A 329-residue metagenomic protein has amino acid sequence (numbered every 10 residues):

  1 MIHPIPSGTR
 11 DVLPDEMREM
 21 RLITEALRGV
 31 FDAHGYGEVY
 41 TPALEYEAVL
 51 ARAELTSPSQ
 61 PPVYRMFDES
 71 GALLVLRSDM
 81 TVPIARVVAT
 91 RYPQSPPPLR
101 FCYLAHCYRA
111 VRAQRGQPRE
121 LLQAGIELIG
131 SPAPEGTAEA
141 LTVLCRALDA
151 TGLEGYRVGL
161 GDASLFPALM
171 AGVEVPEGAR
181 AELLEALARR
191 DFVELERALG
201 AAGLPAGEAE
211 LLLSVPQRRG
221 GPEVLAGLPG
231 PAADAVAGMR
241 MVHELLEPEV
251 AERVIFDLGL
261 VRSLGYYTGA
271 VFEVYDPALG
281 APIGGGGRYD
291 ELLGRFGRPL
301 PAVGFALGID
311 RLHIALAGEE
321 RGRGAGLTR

Functional and structural regions predicted by a protein language model:
M1-V82, A138: TRNA-binding/sensing appendages of the translation machinery
E16-H34, E45-Y46, T81-E154, E194-R329: Positively charged, Gly/Ser-enriched RNA/tRNA-binding surfaces
V39, G159, I255-D257: General small-molecule cofactor/ligand-binding pocket signal
T41-Q60, G161-A171, L260-T268: Beta-rich nucleic-acid/ligand-interaction surfaces
P61-D68, E174-R197: Acidic, His- and aromatic-enriched active-site or binding-groove loops in soluble protein domains that engage sugars
L73, R157-V158, G304: A residue-level structural signature of the nucleotidyltransferase/glycosyltransferase Rossmann-like core
V143-A150, S164-E174: Hydrophobic mid-domain F-helix/FG-region of cytochrome P450s
D162, R190-D191, G220: Short, solvent-exposed helix-helix connector turns and helix-capping sites enriched in acidic/polar residues
